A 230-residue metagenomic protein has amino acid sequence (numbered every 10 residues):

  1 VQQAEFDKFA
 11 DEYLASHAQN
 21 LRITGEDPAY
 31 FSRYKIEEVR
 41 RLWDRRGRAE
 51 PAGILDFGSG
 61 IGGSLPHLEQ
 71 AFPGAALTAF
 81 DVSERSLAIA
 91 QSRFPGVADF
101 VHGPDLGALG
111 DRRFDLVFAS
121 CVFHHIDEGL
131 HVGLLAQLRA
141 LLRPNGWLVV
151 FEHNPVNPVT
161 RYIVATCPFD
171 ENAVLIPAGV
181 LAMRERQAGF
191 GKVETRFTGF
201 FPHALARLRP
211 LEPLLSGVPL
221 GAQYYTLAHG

Functional and structural regions predicted by a protein language model:
V1-L21: N-terminal, positively charged/glycine-rich alpha-helical extensions of SAM-dependent methyltransferases
S32-E50: Conserved alpha-helix/loop element of class I SAM-dependent methyltransferases that forms part of the SAM/SAH-binding
L55, I61-L106: Class I SAM-dependent methyltransferase SAM/SAH-binding core
F118: A conserved beta-strand element that flanks and buttresses the S-adenosyl-L-methionine
V132-P144: A short glycine-rich, Lys/Arg-flanked "PGG" loop and its adjoining helix->strand segment in the class I
N145-E152: Conserved beta-strand signature within the Rossmann-like core of class I S-adenosyl-L-methionine
V164-V180: Acceptor-substrate binding/catalytic loop of class I
V193-G230: A C-terminal cap/extension of S-adenosyl-L-methionine-dependent methyltransferases that defines the acceptor-substrate
